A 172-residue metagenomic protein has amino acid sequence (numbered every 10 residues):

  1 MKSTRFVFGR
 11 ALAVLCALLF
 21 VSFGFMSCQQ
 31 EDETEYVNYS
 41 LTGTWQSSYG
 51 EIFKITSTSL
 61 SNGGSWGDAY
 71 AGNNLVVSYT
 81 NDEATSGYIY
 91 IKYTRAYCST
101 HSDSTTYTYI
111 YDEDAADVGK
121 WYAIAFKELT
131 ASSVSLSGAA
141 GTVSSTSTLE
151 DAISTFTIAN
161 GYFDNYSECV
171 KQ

Functional and structural regions predicted by a protein language model:
K2-L15: Bacterial N-terminal signal peptides that target proteins for export
K2-R5, F20-T44: Bacterial Sec-dependent N-terminal signal peptides
E33-I55, S59-W66: Short N-terminal edge-element motif at the start of the domain
W45, L75, Y166-C169: Short glycine-aromatic motifs
S48-K54, S65-I153: Contiguous, well-ordered beta-strand patches that form the walls/edges of small beta-barrel/beta-sandwich domains
A140-Q172: Edge beta-strand at a domain terminus
